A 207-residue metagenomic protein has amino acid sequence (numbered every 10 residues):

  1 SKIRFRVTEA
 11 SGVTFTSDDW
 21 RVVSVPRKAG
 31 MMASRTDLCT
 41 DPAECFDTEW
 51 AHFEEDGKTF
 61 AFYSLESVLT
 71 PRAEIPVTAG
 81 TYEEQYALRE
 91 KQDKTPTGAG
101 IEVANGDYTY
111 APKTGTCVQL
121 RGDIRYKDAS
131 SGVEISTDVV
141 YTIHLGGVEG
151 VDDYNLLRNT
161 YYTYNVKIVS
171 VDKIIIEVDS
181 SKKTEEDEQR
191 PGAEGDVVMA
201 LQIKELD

Functional and structural regions predicted by a protein language model:
R4-R6, S11-R158, K204-D207: Tryptophan-paired
Y161, N165-D207: Intrinsically disordered, low-complexity repeat and linker tracts
